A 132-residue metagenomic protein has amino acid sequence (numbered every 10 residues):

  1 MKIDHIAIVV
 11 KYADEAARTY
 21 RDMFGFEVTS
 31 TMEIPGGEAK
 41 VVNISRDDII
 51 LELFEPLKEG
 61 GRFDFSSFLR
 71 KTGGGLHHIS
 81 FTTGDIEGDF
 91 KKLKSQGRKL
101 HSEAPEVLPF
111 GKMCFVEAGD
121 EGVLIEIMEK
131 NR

Functional and structural regions predicted by a protein language model:
M1-D4, I8-V28, S45-H101, E117-R132: Glyoxalase I/VOC metalloenzyme domain signal
E15, E33-E38: Short glycine/proline-centered loop/turn elements that form peptide/ligand docking sites
E27-I34, P105-E106: Conserved catalytic-core motifs of GNAT/GCN5-like acyltransferases
I34, N43-S45: Short, conserved, surface-exposed binding loops centered on an aromatic residue
G36-K40, G75, L108-K112: Short acidic/glycine-enriched loop/turn segments that link adjacent beta-strands
E38-V42, S102-E103, C114-F115: Intrinsically disordered, low-complexity boundary segments flanking structured domains
K91-K94, P105-M113: Jelly-roll (double-stranded beta-helix
